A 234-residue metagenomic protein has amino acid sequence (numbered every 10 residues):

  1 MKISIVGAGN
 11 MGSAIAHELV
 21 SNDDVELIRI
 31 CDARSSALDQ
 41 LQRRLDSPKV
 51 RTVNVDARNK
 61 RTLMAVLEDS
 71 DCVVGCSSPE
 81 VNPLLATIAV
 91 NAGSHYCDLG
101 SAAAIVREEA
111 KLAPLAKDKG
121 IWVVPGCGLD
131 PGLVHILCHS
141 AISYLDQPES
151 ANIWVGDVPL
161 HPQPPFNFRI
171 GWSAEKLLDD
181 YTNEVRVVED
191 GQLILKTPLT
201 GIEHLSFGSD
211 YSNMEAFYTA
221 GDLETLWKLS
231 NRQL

Functional and structural regions predicted by a protein language model:
I3-G7: Conserved N-terminal Rossmann-fold NAD(P)-binding element of oxidoreductases
M11: Hydrophobic/small residue at the entry helix of a nucleotide-binding pocket
R34-A37, A103: Helix N-cap at the beta1-alpha1 junction of Rossmann-like dinucleotide-binding domains, i.e., the first residues
L45-N59: Rossmann-fold cofactor-recognition segment
D56, D71-A86, G93, G100-I105: N-terminal glycine-rich "phosphate-gripper" loop used for MgATP/nucleotide binding and carboxylate activation
A57-D69: Conserved Rossmann-fold cofactor-binding substructure of NAD(P)-dependent oxidoreductases
G100-V123: Rossmann-fold NAD(P)-binding glycine/threonine-rich loop
Y144-L234: C-terminal catalytic/substrate-binding lobe primarily of soluble NAD(P)-dependent oxidoreductases
